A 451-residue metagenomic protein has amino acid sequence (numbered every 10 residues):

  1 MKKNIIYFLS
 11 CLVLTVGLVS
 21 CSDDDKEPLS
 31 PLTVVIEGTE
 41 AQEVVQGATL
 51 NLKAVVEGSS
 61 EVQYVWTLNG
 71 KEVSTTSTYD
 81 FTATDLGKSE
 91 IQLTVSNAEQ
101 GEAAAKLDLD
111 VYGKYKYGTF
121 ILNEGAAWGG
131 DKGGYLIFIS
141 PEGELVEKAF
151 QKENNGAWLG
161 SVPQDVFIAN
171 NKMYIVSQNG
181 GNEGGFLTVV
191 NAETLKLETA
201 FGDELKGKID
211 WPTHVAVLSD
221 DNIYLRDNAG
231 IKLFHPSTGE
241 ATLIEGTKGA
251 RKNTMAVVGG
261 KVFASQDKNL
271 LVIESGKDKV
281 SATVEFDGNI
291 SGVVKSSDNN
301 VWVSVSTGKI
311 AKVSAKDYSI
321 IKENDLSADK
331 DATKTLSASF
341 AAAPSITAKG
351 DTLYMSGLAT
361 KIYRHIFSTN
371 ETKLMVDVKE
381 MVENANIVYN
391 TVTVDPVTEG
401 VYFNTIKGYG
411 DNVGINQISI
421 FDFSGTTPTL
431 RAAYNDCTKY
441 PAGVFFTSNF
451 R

Functional and structural regions predicted by a protein language model:
M1-E43, A98-T119: Bacterial Sec-dependent N-terminal signal peptides
E43, G47-V56: A short beta-strand segment in extracellular, disulfide-stabilized domains
G58-V65: Solvent-exposed loop segments of extracellular immunoglobulin-like
V65-T82: Surface-exposed, flexible coil segments in extracellular/virion-facing regions
G125-G130, N179-E183, G230-I231, N269 (+3 more regions): Short glycine/acidic-enriched loop and turn motifs that connect beta-strands
S140-G143, N191-L195, H235-G239, E274-K279 (+3 more regions): Short loop/turn segments that connect beta-strands within beta-propeller blades
E144-W158, K196-K206, G239-G246, D278-E285 (+3 more regions): A short beta-strand motif characteristic of beta-propeller blades
G156-F167, G207-L218, G249-G259, D287-D298 (+3 more regions): Repeated scaffold domains used in trafficking and secretory/extracellular systems, primarily beta-propellers
